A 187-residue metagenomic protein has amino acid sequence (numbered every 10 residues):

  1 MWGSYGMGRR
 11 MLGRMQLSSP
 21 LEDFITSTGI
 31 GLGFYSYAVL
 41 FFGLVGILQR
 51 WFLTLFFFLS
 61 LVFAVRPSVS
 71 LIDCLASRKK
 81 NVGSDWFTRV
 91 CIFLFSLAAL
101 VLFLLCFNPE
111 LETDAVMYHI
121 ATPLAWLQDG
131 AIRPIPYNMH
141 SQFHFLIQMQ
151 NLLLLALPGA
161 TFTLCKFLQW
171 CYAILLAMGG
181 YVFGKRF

Functional and structural regions predicted by a protein language model:
M1-K79: Membrane-embedded, hydrophobic transmembrane alpha-helices
G3, G29, C91, F95 (+2 more regions): A generic short alpha-helical patch detector that favors 3-5-residue windows in or near N-terminal regions
Y5, F63-R66, F87-T113: Transmembrane signal-anchor helices characteristic of membrane glycosylation enzymes that use polyprenol
M7, F34-Y37, F58-L61, F93-F103 (+1 more regions): Hydrophobic alpha-helical transmembrane segments of multipass integral membrane proteins
Q16-D23, N81, H140, P158 (+1 more regions): Membrane-helix interfacial "entry" motifs
F24-G31, W51-F58, W86-L94, F167-I174: Alpha-helical transmembrane segments
K80-T88, K185-F187: Membrane-interface helix-loop-helix junctions at transmembrane boundaries of multi-pass membrane enzymes, predominantly
L100-F187: Active-site lumenal/periplasmic loops and adjacent helix-entry segments of GT-C-fold, multi-pass membrane
